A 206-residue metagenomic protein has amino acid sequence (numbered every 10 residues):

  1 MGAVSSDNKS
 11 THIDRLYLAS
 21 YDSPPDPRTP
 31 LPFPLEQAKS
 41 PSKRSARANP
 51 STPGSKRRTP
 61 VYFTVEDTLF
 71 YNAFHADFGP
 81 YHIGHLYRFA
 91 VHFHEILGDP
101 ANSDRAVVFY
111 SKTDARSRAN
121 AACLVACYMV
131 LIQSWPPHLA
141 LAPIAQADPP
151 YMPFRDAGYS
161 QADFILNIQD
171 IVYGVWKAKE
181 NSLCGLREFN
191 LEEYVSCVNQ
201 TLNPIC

Functional and structural regions predicted by a protein language model:
M1-C206: Cys-based phosphatase fold recognition centered on the PTP superfamily
